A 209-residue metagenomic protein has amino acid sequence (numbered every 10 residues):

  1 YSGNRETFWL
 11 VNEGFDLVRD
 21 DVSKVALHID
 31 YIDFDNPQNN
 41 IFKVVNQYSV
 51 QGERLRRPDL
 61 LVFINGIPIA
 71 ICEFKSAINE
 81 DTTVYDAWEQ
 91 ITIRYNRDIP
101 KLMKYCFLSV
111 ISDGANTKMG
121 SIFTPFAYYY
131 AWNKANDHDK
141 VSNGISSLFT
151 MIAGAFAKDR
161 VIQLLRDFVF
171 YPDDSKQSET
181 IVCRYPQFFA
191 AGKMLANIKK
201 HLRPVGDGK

Functional and structural regions predicted by a protein language model:
Y1-K209: ATP-dependent helicase/translocase motor core
